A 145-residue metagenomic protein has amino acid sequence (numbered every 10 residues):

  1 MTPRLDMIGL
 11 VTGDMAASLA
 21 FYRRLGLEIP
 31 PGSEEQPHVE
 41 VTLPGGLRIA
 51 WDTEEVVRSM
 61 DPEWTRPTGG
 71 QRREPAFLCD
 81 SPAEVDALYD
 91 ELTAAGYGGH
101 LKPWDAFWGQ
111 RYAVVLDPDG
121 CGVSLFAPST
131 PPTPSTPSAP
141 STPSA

Functional and structural regions predicted by a protein language model:
M1-M7, E28-P82, D86-L116, A127-P134 (+1 more regions): Vicinal oxygen chelate
T12-M15, F107-W108: Conserved beta-strand-loop-alpha-helix junction that forms the acyl-donor binding cleft
D14, D117-D119: Acidic active-site catalytic centers that drive phospho-/nucleotidyl reactions and related ester hydrolyses
D14-I29: Amphipathic alpha-helical segments
S18-Y22, L92, G120: Conserved active-site tyrosine of GNAT-family acetyltransferases
G122-L125: Short glycine-/small-residue motifs
